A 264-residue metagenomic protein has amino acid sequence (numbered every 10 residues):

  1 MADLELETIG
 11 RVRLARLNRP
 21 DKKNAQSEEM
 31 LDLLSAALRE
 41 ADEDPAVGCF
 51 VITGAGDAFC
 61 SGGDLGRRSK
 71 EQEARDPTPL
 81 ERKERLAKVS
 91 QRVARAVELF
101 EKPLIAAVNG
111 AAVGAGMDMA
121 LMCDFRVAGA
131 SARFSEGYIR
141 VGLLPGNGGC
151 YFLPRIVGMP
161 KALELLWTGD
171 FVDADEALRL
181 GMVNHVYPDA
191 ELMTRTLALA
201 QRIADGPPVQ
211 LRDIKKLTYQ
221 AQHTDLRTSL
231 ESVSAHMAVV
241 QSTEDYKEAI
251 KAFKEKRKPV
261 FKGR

Functional and structural regions predicted by a protein language model:
M1-A55, E71: Conserved CoA-thioester-binding segment of acyl-CoA-metabolizing enzymes
A15, R19, L34, I52 (+7 more regions): Terminal peptide-recognition signature
E29-L33, V89, A96, R195 (+3 more regions): Charged catalytic carboxylate motif
G54-A96, A112, D225: Glycine- (often His-adjacent) and acidic-residue-rich active-site loop that binds/positions the CoA thioester
R95-L211, A238, S242-K251, R257 (+1 more regions): Crotonase-fold acyl-CoA enzyme core
K215-T224: Short, charged, surface-exposed hinge/linker loops at domain edges that act as mobile lids or interdomain connectors
